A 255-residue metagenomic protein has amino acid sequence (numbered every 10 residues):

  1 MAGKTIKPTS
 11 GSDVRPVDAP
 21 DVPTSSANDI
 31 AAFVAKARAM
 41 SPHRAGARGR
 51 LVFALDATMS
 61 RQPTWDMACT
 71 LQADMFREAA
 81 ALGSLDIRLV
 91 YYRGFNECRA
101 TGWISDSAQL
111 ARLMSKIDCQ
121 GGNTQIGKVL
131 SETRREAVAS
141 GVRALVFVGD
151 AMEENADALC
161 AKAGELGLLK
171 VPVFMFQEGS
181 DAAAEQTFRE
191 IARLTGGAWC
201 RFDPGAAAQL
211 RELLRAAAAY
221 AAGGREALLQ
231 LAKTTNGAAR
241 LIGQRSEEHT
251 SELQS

Functional and structural regions predicted by a protein language model:
A2-V52, M59-D66, A81-G83: Acidic, polar low-complexity linker/tail segments
G46-G102, V129, A144-V148: Von Willebrand factor
F53-D56, V142-E154, V173, Q177-G179 (+1 more regions): DG-centered beta-turn motif at the end of beta-strands
E97, D106-A144, M152-D157, G179-R189: Von Willebrand factor
G102-S115, A192-P204: Acidic, Ser/Thr-rich peripheral helices and adjacent loops at domain boundaries
D181-G224: Von Willebrand factor A/integrin I-like adhesion domains
G223-S246: Low-complexity, Gly/Ser/Thr/Pro-rich intrinsically disordered linker/tail segments
E247-S255: Conserved small/polar residues in nucleotide/adenosyl-binding loops
